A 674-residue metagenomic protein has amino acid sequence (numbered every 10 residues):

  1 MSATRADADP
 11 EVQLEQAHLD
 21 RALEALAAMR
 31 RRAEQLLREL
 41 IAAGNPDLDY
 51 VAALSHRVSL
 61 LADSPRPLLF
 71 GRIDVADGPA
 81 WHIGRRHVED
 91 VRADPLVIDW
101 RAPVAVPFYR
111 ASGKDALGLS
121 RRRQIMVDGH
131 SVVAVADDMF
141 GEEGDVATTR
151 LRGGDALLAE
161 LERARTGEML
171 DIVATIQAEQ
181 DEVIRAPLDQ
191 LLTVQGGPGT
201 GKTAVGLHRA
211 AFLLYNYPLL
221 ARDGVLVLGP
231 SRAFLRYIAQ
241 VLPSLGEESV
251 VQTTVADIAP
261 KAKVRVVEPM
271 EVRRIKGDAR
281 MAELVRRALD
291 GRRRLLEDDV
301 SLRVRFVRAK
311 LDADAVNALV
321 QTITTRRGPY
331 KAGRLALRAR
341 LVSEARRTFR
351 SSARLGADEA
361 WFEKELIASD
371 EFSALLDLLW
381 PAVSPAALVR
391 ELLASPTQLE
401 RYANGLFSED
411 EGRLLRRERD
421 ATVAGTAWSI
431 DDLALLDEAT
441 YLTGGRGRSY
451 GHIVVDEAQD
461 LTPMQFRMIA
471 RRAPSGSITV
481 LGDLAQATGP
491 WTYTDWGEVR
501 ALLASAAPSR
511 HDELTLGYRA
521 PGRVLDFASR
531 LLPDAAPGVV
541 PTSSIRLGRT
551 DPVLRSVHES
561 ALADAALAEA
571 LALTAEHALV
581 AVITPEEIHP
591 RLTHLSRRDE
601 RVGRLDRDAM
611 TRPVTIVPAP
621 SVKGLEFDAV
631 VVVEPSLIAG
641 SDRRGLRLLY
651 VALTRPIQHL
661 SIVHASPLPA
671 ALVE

Functional and structural regions predicted by a protein language model:
M1-A6, Q13, D20-M29, A33-L36 (+7 more regions): P-loop NTPase Walker
M1-V173, Q177-E182: Extended, charged low-complexity regulatory segments
V88, L214-V454, D460-M468, G476 (+3 more regions): Alpha-helical nucleic-acid-binding subdomain of P-loop helicases immediately C-terminal to the Walker A/P-loop
A156-R163, R417-A421, P508-R510: Short glycine/proline-rich turn/loop motifs
E168, I172, K202-G206, L337 (+4 more regions): Phosphate/oxyanion-binding active-site loops and adjacent basic polyanion-contact surfaces
Q177, D181-L188, A211, D377 (+3 more regions): Amphipathic, well-packed alpha-helical segments that form the structural scaffold of globular domains
V194-G196, E457, D483: The Walker A (P-loop) glycine that initiates the GxxxxGKT/S ATP-binding motif of P-loop NTPases
L220-D223, R232-I258, V264-K276, E438-H452 (+1 more regions): Conserved helicase motor core of SF1/SF2 NTP-dependent helicases
